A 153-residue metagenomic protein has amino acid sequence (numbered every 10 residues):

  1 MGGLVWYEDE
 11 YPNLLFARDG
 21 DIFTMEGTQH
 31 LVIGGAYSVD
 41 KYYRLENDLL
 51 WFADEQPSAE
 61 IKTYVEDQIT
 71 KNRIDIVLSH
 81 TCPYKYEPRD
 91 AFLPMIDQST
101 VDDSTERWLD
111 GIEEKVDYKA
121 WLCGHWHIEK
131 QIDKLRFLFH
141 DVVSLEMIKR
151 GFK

Functional and structural regions predicted by a protein language model:
M1, K85-K153: Conserved beta-sheet core of the metallophosphoesterase superfamily
G2, D9, F16, K62-T63 (+2 more regions): Residue-level detector of functional hotspots within protein domains
V5-W6, P12, D21, M25-S104: Active-site-proximal loop/helix segment associated with metal-binding centers of metalloenzymes
E8-L15, T70-R73, G111-A120: A structural motif corresponding to the C-terminal end of an alpha-helix and its immediate exit/capping segment
N13-R18, L138-H140: A conserved beta-strand/loop element that lines the FAD pocket in flavoprotein oxidoreductases
